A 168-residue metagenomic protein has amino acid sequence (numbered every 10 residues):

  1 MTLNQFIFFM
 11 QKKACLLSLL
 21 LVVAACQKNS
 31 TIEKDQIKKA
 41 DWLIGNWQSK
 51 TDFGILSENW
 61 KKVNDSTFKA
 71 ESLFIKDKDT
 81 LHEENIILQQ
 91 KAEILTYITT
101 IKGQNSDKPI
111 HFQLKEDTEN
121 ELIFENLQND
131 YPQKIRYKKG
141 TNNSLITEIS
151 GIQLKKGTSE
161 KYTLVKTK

Functional and structural regions predicted by a protein language model:
M1-M10: N-terminal secretory signal peptides that target proteins for export/translocation
Q11-L17: Sec-dependent signal peptide recognition, specifically the positively charged N-region followed immediately by
V23-A25: C-terminal motif of bacterial Sec signal peptides marking the signal peptidase cleavage site
Q27-N29: Bacterial signal peptide processing site
I32-N46, Q89: N-terminal helix-cap/turn-to-beta initiation motif at the start of protein domains
I55-Q128: Central antiparallel beta-sheet cores of small beta-barrel/beta-sandwich binding domains
D107-P109, E119, S144-I146, S150-K168: Edge beta-strand at a domain terminus
E119-N120, F124-N126, D130-K138, S150: Well-ordered alpha/beta subsegment
